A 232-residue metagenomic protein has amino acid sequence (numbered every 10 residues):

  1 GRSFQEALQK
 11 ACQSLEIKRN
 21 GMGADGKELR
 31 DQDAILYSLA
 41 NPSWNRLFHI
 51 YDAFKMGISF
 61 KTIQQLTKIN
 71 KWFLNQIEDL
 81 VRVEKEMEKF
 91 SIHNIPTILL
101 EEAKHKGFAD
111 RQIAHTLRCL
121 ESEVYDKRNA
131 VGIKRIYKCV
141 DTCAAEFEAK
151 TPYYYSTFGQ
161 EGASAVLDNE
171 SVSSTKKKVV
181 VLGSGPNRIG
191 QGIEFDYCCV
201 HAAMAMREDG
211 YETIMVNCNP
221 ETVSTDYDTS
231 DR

Functional and structural regions predicted by a protein language model:
G1-R232: ATP-dependent carboxylate/acyl-activation modules
